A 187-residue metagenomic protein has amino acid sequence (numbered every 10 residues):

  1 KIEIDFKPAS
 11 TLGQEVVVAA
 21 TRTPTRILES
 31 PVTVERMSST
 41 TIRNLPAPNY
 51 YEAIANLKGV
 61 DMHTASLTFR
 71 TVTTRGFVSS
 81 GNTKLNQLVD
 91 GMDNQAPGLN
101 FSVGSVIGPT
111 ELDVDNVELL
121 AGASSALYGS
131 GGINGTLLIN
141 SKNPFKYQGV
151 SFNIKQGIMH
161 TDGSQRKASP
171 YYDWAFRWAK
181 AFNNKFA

Functional and structural regions predicted by a protein language model:
I2-R43: Short, acidic, small-residue-rich periplasmic hinge/interaction motif at the N-terminus of Gram-negative outer-membrane
T11, A65-L67, I107, S130 (+1 more regions): Transmembrane beta-barrel outer-membrane domains
T23-R26, N44, M62, S80 (+3 more regions): Short beta-strands and strand-coil junctions in structured, solvent-facing domains, enriched
V32-N49, T73-F77, D90, G104 (+1 more regions): Short, polar/charged loop or turn motifs at beta-strand boundaries
V34, Y51-A96, D115-N116: Extracytoplasmic beta-strand/coil segments of soluble accessory domains associated with Gram-negative outer-membrane
I42, I54, V117-E118, L137-I139: Non-catalytic regulatory/gating segments with a bias toward low-complexity or hydrophobic composition
M92-A123: Short acidic/polar hinge/loop motifs at secondary-structure boundaries that mediate gating or recognition
L112-D115, A126-L138, N143-A187: Outer-membrane beta-barrel translocator/receptor signature
